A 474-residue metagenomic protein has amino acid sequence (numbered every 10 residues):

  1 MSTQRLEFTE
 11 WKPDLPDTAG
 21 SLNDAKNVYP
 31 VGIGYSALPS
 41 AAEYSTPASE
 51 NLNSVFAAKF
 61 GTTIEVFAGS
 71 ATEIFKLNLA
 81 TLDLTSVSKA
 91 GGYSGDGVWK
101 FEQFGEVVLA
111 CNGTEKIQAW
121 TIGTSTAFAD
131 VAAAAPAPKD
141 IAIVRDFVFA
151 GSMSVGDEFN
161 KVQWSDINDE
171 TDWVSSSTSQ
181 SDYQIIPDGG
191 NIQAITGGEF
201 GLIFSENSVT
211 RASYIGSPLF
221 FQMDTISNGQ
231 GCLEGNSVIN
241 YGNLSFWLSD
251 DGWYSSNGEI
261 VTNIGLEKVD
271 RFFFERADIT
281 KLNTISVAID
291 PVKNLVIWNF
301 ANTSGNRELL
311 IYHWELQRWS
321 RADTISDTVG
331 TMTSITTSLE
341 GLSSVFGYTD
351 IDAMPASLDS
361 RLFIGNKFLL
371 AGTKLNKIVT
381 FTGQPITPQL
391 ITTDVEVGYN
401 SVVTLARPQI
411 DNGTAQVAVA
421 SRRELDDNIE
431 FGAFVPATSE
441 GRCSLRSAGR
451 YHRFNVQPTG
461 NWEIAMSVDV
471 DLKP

Functional and structural regions predicted by a protein language model:
M1-T85, G92-V107, G229-L244, D251-P474: Beta-sheet repeat architectures centered on beta-propellers
S40-L52, L84-G95, S125-T284: Beta-propeller and closely related beta-pinwheel folds
A71, G113-T114, E206, D250: Short strand-coil-strand connectors
K100-V131: Hydrophobic or amphipathic alpha-helical targeting/insertion segments
C111, V162-W173, S208, F363-A371 (+1 more regions): A broad, low-specificity signal for short, low-complexity segments enriched in glycine/proline and polar/charged
